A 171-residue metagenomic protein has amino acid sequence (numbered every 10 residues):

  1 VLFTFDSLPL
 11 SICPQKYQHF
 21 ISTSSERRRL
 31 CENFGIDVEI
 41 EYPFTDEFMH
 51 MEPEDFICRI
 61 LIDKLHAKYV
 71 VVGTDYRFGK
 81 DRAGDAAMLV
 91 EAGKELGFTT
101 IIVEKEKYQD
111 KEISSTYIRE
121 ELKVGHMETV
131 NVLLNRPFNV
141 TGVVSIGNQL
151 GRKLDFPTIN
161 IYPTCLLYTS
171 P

Functional and structural regions predicted by a protein language model:
V1-L65: Core alpha/beta nucleotide-donor-binding catalytic domains of modification enzymes
F44, K105, P163: Active-site donor-binding loop signature of nucleotide-sugar glycosyltransferases
F48-M49, T164-L166: A general structural signal for short secondary-structure boundary/capping elements
H50-P157: Classical nucleotidyltransferase
P157-T164: Functionally critical, mid-to-C-terminal surface segments that flank or help form catalytic/ligand
Y168-P171: Conserved small/polar residues in nucleotide/adenosyl-binding loops
